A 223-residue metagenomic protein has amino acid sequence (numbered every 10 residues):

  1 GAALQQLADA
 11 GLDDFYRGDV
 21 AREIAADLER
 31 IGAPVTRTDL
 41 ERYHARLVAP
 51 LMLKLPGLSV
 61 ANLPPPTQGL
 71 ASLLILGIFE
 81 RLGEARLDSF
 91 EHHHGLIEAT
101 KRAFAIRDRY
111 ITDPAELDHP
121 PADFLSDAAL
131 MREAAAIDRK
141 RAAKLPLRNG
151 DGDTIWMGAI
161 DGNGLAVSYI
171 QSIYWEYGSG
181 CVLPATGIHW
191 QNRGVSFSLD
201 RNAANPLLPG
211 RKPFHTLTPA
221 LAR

Functional and structural regions predicted by a protein language model:
G1-A61, P65: Long, well-ordered, tryptophan-enriched scaffold segments
A3-A10, E23-I31, Y43-R46, L74-L82 (+4 more regions): Generic, well-ordered alpha-helical scaffold segments in large soluble proteins
A10-F15, R30, A61-G69, A85-H93 (+4 more regions): Hydrophobic alpha-helical scaffolding
V35, L165-R223: Active-site rim segments in enzyme catalytic domains, especially the processed small/beta chain of N-terminal
L47, D151-T154, H215-L217: Short, small/polar residue-rich loop motifs at catalytic or cofactor-binding pockets
A61-G69, I155-G158, S168-V182: Glycine-rich phosphate/pyrophosphate-binding beta-alpha loops
G83-S172, A185-T186, R193: Internal maturation/activation junctions in enzymes
